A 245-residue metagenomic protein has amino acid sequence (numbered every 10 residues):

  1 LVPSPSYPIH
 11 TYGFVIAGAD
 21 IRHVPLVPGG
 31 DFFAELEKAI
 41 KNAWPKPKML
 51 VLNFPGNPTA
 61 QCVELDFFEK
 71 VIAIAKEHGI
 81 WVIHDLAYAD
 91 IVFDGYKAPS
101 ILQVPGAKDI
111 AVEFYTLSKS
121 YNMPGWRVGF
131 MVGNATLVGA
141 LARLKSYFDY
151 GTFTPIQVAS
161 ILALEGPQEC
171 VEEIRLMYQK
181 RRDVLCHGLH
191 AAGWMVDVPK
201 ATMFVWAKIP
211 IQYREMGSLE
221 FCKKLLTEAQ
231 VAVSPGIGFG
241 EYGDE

Functional and structural regions predicted by a protein language model:
L1-E245: PLP-dependent class I/II
